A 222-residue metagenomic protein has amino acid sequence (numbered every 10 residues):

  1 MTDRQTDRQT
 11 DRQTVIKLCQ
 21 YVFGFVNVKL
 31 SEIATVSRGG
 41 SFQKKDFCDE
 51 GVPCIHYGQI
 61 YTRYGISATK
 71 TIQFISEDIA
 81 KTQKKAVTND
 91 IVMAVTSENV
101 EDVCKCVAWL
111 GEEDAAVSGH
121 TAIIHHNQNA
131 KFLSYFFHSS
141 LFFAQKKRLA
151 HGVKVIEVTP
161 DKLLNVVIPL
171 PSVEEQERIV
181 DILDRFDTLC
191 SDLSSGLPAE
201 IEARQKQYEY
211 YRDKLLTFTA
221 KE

Functional and structural regions predicted by a protein language model:
T2-T10: Short ILV/T-rich hydrophobic faces within alpha-helical DNA-binding bundles, principally
R8, C19-G39, E200-K206, Y211: Non-catalytic DNA-recognition/assembly elements of restriction-modification systems
C19, G24, S41-F42, I79-A80 (+3 more regions): Short, solvent-exposed loop/turn positions at domain surfaces that link secondary-structure elements or cap domain
F25-L30, V52, A86, D90-V92 (+4 more regions): Short, structured motif recognition centered on aromatic/hydrophobic residues
I33-Q43, Q59-D90: Sequence-specific dsDNA recognition surfaces
H56, K81-S140: A short beta-sheet element
D114-H120, H151-S172: A short glycine-rich beta-alpha junction/loop motif
